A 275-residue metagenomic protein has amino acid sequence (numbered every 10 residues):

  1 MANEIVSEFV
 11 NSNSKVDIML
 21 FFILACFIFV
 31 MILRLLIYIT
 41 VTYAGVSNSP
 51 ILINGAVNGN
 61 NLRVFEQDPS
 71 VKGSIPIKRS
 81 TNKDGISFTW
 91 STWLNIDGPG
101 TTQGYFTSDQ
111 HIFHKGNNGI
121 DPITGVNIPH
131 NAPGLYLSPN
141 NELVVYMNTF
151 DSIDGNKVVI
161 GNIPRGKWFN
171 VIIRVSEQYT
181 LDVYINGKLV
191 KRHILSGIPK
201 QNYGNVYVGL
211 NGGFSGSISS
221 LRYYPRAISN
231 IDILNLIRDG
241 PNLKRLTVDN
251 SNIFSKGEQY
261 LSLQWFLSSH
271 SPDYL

Functional and structural regions predicted by a protein language model:
M1-L275: Extracellular glycan-associated modules
